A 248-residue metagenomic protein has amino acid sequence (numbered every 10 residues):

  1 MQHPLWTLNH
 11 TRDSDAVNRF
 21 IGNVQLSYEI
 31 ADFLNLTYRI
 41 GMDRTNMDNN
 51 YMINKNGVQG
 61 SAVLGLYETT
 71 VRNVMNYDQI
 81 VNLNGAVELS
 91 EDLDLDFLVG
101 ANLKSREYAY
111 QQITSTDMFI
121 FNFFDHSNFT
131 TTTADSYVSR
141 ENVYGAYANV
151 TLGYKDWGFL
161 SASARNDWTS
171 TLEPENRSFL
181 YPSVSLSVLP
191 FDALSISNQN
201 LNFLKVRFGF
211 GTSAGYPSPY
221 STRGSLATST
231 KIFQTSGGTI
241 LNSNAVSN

Functional and structural regions predicted by a protein language model:
M1-I53, A62-N248: Extracellular/periplasmic, surface-exposed regions of secreted and cell-surface proteins
